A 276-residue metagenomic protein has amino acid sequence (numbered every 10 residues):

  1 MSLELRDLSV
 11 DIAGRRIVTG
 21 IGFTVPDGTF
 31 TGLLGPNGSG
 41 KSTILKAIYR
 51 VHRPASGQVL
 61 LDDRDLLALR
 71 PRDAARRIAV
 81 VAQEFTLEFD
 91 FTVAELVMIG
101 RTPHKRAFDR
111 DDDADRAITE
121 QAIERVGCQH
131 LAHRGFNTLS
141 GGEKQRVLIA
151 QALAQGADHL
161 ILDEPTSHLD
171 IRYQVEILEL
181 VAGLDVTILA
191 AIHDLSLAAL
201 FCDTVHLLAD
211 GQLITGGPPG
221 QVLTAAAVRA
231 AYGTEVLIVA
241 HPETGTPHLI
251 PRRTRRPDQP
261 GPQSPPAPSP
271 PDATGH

Functional and structural regions predicted by a protein language model:
L3-L5, V18-G20: Conserved structural motif at the start of ABC-family nucleotide-binding domains
L34-P36: The feature captures the beta-strand-to-loop junction immediately N-terminal to the Walker
Y49: Helix-to-loop junction immediately C-terminal to a conserved catalytic motif
G57-D65, A74: Conserved ABC transporter NBD signature motif
M98, D113-L131: Conserved ABC ATPase "signature" region
L160-E164: Catalytic Walker B motif of ABC-type/P-loop ATPase nucleotide-binding domains
A225, A230-H276: ABC ATPase nucleotide-binding domains
